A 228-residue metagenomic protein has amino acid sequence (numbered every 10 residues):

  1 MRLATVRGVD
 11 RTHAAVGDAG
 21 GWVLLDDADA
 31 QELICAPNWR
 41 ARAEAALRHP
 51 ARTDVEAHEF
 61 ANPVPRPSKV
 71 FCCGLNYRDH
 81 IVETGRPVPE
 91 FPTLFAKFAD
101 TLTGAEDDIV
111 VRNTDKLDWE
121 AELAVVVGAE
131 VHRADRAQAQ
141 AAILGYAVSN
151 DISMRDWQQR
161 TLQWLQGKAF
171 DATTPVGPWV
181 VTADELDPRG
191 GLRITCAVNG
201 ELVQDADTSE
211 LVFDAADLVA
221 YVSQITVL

Functional and structural regions predicted by a protein language model:
M1-P92, T114, T195: N-terminal non-catalytic cap/leader segment that marks the start of a structured domain
A4, F60-N62, V82-G85, I109-L117 (+4 more regions): A generic local secondary-structure boundary/capping motif
R7, K97, E106, N113 (+5 more regions): Short, structured patches in soluble enzyme cores that scaffold and shape functional sites
D10, P50-T53, H58-E59, P63 (+3 more regions): Catalytic-pocket segment enriched in acidic/His residues
G20, L25, P87-V88, D135-A147: Short Gly/aromatic-enriched secondary-structure transition segments
P87-A105, W119: Structural signature of FAD isoalloxazine-binding scaffolds in flavoprotein oxidoreductases
